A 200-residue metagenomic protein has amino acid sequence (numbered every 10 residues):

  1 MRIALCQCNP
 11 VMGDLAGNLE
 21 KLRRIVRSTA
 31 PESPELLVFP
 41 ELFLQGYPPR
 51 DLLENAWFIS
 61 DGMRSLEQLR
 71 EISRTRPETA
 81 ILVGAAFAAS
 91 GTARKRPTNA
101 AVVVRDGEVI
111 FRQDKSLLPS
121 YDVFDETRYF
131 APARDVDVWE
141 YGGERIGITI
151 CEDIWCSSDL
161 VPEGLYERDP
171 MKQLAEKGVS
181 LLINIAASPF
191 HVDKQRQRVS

Functional and structural regions predicted by a protein language model:
M1-S200: Enzyme catalytic cores with a strong preference for nitrogen-chemistry domains
